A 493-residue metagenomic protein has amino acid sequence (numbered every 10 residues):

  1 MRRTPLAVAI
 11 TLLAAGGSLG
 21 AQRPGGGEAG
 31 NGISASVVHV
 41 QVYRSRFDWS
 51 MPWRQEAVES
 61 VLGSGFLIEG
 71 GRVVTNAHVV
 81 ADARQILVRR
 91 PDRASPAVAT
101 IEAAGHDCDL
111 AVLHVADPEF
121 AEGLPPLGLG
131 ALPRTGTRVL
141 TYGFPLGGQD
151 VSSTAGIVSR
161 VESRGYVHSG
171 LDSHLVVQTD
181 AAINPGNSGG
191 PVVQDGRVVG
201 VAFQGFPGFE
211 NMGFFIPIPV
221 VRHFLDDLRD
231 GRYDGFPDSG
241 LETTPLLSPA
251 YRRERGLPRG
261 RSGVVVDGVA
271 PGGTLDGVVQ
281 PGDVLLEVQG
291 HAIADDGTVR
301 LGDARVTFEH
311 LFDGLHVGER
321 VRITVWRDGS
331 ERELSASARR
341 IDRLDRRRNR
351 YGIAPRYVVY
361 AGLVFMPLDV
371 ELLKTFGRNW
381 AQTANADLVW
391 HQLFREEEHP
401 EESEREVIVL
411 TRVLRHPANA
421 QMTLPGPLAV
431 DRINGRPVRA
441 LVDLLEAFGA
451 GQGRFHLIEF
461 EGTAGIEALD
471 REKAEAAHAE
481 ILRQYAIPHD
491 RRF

Functional and structural regions predicted by a protein language model:
M1-A7: Bacterial N-terminal signal peptides that target proteins for export
A7-G16: Bacterial N-terminal signal peptides
R23-E28, F47-G70, N76, S95-V98 (+6 more regions): A conserved glycine-rich beta-strand in the N-terminal activation segment of trypsin-fold
E28, S45, F66-E69, A77 (+5 more regions): C-terminal recognition in membrane/secretory proteostasis and scaffolding
S36-V42, D48-E56, A116-P126, S152-E210 (+4 more regions): Active-site region of chymotrypsin-like
S45, A104-C108, S159-V167, P185 (+2 more regions): Short, conserved beta-turn/loop elements at beta-strand boundaries and strand-helix junctions
R46, E69-V151, P185, E331-E333: Conserved active-site neighborhood of the chymotrypsin/trypsin-like protease fold
L62, N76-A81, G143, S159-R160 (+4 more regions): Short beta->alpha transition motifs characteristic of CBS
